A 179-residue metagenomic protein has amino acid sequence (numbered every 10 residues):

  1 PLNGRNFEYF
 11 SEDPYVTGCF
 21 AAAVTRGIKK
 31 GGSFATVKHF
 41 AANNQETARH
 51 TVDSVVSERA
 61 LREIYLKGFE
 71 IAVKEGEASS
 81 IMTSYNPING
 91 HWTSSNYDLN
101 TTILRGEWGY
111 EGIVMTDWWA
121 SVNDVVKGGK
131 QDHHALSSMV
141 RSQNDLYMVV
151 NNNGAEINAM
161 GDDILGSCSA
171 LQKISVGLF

Functional and structural regions predicted by a protein language model:
P1-F179: Glycoside hydrolase catalytic-domain context in secreted enzymes
